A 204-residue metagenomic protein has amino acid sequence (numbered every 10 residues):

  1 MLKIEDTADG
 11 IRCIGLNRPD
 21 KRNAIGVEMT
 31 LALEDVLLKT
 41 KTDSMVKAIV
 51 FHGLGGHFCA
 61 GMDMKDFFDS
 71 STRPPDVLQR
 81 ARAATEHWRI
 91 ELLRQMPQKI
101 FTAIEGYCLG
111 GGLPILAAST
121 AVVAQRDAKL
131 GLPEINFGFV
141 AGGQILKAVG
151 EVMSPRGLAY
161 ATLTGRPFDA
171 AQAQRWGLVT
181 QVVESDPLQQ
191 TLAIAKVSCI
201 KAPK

Functional and structural regions predicted by a protein language model:
M1-L54: Conserved CoA-thioester-binding segment of acyl-CoA-metabolizing enzymes
I14, F51, D63, I115-A117 (+1 more regions): Hydrophobic/aromatic residues within transmembrane alpha-helices of multi-pass small-molecule transporters
G53-R89: Glycine- (often His-adjacent) and acidic-residue-rich active-site loop that binds/positions the CoA thioester
R89-F137, P167: Glycine-rich beta-to-alpha active-site loop
E91, L113-P114, K147, A159 (+1 more regions): Alpha-helical segments flanking ligand/cofactor-binding loops in enzyme cores
T120-A121, Y160, T164-R166, Q172 (+1 more regions): Well-ordered beta-strand positions
V123-A128, V179-K204: C-terminal long alpha-helix characteristic of the crotonase
L146-R156: Hydrophobic, secondary-structure "cap" segments at the distal end of domains
